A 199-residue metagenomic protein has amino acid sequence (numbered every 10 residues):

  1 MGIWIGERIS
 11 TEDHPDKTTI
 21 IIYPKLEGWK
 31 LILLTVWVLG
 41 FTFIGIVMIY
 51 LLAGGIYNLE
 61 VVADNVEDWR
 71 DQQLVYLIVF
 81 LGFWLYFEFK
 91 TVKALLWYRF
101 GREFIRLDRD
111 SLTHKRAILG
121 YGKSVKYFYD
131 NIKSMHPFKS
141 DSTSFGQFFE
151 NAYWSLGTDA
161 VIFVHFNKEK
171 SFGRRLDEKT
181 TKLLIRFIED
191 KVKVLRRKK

Functional and structural regions predicted by a protein language model:
M1-I5, E12-H14, L26, W97-G101 (+3 more regions): Non-transmembrane, membrane-adjacent beta-strand/coil modules in membrane-associated proteins and peripheral
P15-I21: Cytosol/matrix-facing amphipathic helices and coiled-coil assembly/linker segments of eukaryotic membrane proteins
I20, W37-L39, I105, G157-F163: Short, structured motif recognition centered on aromatic/hydrophobic residues
Y23-R102, K182, R186, K198: Alpha-helical transmembrane spans
L34-I44, G122-P137, L183-V192: A signal for specific C-terminal beta-sheet/loop modules enriched in small/flexible residues with GP/PG/PP motifs
F43, Y50-G54, M135-F138, S144-G146 (+1 more regions): Short C-terminal domain-edge/linker segments immediately following a structured domain
G173-K199: Cytosol-/stroma-facing membrane-proximal "stalk/adaptor" domains immediately downstream of transmembrane anchors
